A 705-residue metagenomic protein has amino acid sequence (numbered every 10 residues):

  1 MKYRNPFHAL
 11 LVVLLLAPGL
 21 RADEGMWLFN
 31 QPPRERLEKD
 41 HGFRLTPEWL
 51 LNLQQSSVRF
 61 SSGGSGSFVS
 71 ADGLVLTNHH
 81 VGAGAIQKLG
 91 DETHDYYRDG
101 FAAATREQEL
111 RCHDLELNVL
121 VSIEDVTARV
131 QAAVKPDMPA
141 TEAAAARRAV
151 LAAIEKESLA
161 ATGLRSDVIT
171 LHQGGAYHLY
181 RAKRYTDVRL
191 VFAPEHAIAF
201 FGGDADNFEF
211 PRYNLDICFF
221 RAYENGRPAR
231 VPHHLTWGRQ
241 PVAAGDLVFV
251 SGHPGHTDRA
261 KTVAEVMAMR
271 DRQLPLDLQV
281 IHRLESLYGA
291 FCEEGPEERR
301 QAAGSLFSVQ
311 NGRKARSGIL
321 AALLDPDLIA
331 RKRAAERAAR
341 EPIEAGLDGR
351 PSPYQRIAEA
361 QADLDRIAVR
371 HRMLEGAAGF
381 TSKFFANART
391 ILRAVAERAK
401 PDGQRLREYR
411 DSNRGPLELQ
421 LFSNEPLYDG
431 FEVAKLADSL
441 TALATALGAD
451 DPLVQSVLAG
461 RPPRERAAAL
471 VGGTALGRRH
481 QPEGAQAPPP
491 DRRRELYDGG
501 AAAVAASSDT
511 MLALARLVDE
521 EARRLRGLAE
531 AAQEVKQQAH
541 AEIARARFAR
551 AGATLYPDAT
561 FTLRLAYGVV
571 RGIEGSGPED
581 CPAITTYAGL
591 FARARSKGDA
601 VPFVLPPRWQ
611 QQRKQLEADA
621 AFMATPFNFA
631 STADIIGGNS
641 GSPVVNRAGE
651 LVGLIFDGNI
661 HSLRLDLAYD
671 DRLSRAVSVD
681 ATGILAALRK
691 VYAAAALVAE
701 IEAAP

Functional and structural regions predicted by a protein language model:
M1-L10: Bacterial N-terminal signal peptides that target proteins for export
K2, L14, P18-P705: Terminal presequence/propeptide segments associated with secretion/organelle targeting and zymogen/polyprotein
